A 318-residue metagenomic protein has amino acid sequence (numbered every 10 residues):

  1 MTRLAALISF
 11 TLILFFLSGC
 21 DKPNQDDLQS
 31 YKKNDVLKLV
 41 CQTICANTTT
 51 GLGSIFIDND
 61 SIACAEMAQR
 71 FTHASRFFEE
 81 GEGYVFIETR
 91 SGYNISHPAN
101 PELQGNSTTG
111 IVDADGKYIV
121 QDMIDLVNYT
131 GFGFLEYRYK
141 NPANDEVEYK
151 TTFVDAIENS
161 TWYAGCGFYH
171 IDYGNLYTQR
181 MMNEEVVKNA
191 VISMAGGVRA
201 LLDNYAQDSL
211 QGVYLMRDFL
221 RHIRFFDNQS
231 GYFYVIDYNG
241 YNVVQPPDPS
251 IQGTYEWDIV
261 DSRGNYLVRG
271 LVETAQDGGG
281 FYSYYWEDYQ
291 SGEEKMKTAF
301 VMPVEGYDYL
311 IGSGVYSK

Functional and structural regions predicted by a protein language model:
M1-I8: Bacterial N-terminal signal peptides that target proteins for export
I8-F16: Bacterial N-terminal signal peptides
C20-K318: N-terminal membrane-sensor/transducer module of prokaryotic signaling receptors
